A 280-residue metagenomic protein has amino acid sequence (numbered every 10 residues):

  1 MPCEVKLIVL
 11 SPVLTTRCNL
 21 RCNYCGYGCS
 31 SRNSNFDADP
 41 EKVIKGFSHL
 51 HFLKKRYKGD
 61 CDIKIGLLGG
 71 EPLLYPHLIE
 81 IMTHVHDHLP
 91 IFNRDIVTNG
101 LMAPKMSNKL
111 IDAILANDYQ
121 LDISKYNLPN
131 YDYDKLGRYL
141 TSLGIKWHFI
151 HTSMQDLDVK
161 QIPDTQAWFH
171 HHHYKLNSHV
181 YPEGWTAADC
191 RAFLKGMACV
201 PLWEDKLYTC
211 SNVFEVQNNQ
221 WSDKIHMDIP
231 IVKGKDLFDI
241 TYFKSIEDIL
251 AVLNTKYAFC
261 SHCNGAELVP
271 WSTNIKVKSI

Functional and structural regions predicted by a protein language model:
M1-K109, A113: Conserved alpha-helical substructure of the radical SAM core
L7, V43, L78, P129-Y133 (+3 more regions): A structural signal for well-ordered alpha-helical scaffolds and beta->alpha junctions
R21, K105, N130-D132, F214 (+2 more regions): Intrinsically disordered, low-complexity acidic/polar segments
N33, G46-S48, H88-P90, N117-Q120 (+3 more regions): Short, surface-exposed linear patches
F36, I44, I123-Y139, D156-Q166 (+2 more regions): Short flexible/disordered coil segments
S48, F52-K55, D112-Y119, T141 (+5 more regions): Generic surface-pattern signal
Y75-E204, Y208-N212: Conserved AdoMet/S-adenosylmethionine-binding subsite of the radical SAM
H172-I280: Accessory C-terminal segments flanking Radical SAM cores
